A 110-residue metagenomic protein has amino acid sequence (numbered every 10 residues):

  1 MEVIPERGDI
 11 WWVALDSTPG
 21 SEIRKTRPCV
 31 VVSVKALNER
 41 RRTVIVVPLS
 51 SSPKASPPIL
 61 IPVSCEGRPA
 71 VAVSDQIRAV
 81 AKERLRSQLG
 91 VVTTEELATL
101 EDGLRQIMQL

Functional and structural regions predicted by a protein language model:
M1-L110: Conserved functional hotspots at enzyme active or ligand-binding sites that engage polyanionic ligands
